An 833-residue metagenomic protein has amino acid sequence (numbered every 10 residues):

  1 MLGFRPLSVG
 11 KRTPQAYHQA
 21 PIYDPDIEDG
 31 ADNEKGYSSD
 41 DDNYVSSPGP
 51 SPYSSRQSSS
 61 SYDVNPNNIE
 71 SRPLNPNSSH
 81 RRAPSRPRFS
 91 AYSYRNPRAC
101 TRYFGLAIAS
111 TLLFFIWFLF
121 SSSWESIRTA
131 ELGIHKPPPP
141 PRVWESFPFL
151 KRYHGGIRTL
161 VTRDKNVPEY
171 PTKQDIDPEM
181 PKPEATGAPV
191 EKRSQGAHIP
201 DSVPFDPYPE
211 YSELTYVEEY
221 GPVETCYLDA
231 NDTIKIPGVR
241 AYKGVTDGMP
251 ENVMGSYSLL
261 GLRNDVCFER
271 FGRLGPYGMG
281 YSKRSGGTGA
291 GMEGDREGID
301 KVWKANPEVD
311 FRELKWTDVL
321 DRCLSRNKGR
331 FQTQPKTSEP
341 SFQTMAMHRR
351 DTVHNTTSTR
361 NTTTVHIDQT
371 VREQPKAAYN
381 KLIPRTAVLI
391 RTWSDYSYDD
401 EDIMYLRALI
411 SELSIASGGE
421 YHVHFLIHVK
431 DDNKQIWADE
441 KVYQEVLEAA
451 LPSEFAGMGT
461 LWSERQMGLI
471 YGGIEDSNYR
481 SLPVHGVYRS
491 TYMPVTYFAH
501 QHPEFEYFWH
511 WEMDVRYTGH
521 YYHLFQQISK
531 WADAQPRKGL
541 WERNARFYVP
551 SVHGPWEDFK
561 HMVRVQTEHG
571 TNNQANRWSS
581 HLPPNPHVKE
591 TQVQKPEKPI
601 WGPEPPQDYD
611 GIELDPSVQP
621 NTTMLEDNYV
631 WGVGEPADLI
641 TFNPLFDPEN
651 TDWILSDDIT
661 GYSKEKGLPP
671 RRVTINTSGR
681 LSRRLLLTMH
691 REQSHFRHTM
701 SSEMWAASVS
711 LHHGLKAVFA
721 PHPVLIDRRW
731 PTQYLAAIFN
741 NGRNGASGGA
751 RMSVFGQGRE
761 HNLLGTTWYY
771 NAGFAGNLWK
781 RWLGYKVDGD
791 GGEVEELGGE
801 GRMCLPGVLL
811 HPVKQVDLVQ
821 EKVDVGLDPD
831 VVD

Functional and structural regions predicted by a protein language model:
L2-L409, G419, A438, V442 (+1 more regions): Juxtamembrane luminal stem/stalk of type II transmembrane Golgi/ER carbohydrate-processing enzymes
G10-R12, F118, T129-H135, H520 (+3 more regions): Catalytic core and acceptor-binding pocket of nucleotide-sugar-dependent glycosyltransferases
L74, L725-R729, Q733-D833: Long mid-to-C-terminal assembly/interaction modules of large eukaryotic proteins
P384-T386, G419-V423, E504-Y507, G714-L715: Loop/turn elements at helix/coil->beta-strand transitions in domains of secreted/extracellular proteins
Y398-E412, E440-L447, R489-M493, L524-F525 (+1 more regions): Well-ordered, non-membrane alpha-helical segments in soluble/globular domains
H422-K430: Short internal beta-strands
D432-E506, R516, H520-Y522, S529-W556: Active-site-proximal specificity loops/subdomain of glycosyltransferases
